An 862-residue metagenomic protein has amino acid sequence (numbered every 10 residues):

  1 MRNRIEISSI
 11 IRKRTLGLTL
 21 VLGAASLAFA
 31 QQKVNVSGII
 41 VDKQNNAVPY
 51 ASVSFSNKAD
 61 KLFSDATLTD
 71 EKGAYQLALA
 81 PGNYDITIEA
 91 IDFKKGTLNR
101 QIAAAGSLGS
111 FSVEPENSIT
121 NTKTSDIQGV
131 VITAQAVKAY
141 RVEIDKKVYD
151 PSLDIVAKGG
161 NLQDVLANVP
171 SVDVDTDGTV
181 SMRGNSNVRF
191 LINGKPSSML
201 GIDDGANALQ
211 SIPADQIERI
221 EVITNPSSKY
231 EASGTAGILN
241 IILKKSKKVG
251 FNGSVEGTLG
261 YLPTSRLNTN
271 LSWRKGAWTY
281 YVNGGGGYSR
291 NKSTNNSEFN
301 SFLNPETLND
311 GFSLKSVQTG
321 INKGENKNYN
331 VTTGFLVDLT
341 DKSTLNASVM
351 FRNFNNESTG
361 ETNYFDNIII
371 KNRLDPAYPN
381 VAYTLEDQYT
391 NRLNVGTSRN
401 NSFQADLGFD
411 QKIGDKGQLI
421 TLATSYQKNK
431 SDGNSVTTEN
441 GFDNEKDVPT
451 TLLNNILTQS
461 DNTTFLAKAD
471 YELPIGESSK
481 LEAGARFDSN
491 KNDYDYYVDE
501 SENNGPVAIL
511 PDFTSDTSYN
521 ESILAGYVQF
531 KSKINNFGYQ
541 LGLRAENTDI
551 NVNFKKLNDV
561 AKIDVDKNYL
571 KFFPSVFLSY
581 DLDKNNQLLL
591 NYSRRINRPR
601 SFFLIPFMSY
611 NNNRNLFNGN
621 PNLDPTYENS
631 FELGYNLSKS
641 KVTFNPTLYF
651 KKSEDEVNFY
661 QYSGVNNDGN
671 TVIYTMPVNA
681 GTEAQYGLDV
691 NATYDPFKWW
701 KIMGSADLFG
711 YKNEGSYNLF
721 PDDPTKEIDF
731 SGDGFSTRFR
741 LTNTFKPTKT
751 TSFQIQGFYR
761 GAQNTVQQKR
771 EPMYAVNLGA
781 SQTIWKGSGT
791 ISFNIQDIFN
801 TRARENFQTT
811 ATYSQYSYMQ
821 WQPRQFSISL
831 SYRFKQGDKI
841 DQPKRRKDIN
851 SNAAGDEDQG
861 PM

Functional and structural regions predicted by a protein language model:
V41, S52-S56, E89-I91, L108-I155 (+3 more regions): Short, acidic, small-residue-rich periplasmic hinge/interaction motif at the N-terminus of Gram-negative outer-membrane
K58-A74: Short, acidic Ser/Thr/Gly-rich low-complexity loop/linker segments typical of extracellular and cell-surface proteins
A78, L162, N168, P196-T224: Short acidic/polar hinge/loop motifs at secondary-structure boundaries that mediate gating or recognition
G109-S118, L162-V165, G205-L209, V222 (+2 more regions): N-terminal periplasmic accessory domains that precede and gate Gram-negative outer-membrane beta-barrel machines
Q163-S197: Extracytoplasmic beta-strand/coil segments of soluble accessory domains associated with Gram-negative outer-membrane
I217, A232-N240, K247-E298, E325-Y329: Outer-membrane beta-barrel translocator/receptor signature
T464-K468, A508-S515, N618-N620, D624 (+3 more regions): Outer membrane beta-barrel strand-and-loop segments of large Gram-negative receptors, especially TonB-dependent
D549-N551, K584-S630, F650-N670, T675 (+1 more regions): Surface-exposed extracellular loop regions of Gram-negative outer-membrane beta-barrel proteins, predominantly
